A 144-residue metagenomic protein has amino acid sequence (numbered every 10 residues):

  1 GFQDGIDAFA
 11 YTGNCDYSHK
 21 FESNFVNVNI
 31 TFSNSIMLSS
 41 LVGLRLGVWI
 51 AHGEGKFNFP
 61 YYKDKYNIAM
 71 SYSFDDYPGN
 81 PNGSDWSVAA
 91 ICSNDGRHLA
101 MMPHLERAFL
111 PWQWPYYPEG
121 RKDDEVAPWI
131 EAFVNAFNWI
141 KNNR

Functional and structural regions predicted by a protein language model:
Q3-R144: Amide-donor transfer/coupling interface in amidating biosynthetic enzymes
